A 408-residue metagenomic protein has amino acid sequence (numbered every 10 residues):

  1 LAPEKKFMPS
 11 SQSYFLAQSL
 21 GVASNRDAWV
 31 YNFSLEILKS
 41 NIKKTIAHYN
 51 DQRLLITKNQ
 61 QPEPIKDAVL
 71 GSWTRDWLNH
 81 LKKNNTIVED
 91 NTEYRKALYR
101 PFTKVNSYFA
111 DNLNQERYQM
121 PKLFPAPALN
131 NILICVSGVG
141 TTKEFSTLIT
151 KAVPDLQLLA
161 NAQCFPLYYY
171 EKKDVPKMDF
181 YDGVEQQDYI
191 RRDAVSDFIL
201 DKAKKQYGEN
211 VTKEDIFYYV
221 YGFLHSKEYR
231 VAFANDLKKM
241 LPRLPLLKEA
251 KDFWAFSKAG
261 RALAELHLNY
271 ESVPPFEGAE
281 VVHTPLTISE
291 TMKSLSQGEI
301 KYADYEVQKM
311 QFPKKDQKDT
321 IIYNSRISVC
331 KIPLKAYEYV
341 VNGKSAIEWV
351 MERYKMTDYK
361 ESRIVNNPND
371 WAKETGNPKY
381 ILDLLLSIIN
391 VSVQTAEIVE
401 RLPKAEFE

Functional and structural regions predicted by a protein language model:
L1-E408: Sequence-level detector for compositionally biased, low-complexity segments
